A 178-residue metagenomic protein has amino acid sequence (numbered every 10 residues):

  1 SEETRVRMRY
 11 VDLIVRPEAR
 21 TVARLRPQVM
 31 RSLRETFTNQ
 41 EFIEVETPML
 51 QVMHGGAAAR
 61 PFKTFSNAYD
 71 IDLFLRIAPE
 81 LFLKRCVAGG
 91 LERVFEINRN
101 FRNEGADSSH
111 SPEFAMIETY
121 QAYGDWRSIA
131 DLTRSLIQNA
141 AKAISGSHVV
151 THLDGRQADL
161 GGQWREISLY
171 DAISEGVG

Functional and structural regions predicted by a protein language model:
S1-G178: Class II aminoacyl-tRNA synthetase catalytic cores and aaRS-like
